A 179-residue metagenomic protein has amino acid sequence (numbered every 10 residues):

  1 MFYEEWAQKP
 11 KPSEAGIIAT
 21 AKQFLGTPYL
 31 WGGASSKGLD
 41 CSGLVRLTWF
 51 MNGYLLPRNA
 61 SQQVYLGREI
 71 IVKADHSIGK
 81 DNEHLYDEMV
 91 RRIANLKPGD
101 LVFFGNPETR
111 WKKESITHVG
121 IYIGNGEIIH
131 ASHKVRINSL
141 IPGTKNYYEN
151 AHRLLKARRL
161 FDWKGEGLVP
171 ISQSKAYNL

Functional and structural regions predicted by a protein language model:
M1-T20, T27, V135, P170-Y177: Boundary regions of SH3-family modules and the immediately adjacent low-complexity/disordered segments in eukaryotic
E4-Q8, P28-S36, T109: Second-shell loop/turn segments in exported
P10-E14, K37-S42, N95, K113: Solvent-exposed, acidic/flexible segments
E14-I18, S42, R46, G126: Extracytoplasmic/secreted envelope proteins and their assembly/folding machinery, especially bacterial periplasmic
A21, G33-N52: Active-site nucleophilic cysteine motif
P57-N138, Y148: ...with weaker cross-activation on analogous glycine-rich loops/strands in unrelated enzymes
I129, Y148-L179: Low-complexity, Gly/Ser/Thr/Pro-rich intrinsically disordered linker/tail segments
